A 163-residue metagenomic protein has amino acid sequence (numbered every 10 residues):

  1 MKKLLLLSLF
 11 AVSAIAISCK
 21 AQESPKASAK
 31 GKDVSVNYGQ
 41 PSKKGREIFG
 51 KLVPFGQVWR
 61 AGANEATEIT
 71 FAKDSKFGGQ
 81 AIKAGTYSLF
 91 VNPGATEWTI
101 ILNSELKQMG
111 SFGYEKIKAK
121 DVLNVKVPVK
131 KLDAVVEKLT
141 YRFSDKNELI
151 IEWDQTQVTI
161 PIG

Functional and structural regions predicted by a protein language model:
M1-E23: Bacterial Sec-dependent N-terminal signal peptides
A21-G62, K107-G163: Primarily secretory-pathway and cell-envelope proteins
G62-Q108: Mid-length scaffold segments of soluble, non-membrane domains
